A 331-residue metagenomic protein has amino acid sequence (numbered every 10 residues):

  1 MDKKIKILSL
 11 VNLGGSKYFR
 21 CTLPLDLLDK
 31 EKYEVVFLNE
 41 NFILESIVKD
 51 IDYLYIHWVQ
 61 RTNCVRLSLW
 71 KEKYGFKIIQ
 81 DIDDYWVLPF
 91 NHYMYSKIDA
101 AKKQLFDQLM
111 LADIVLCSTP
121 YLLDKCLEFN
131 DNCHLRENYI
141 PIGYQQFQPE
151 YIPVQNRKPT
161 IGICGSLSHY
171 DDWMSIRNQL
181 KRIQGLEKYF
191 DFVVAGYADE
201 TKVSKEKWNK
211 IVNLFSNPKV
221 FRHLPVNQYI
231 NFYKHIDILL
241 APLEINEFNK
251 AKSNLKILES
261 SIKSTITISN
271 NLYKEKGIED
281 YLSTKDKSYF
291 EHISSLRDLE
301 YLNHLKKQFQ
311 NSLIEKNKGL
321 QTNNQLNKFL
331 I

Functional and structural regions predicted by a protein language model:
M1-Q60: N-terminal pre-catalytic "stem/leader" segment of glycosyltransferase-like enzymes
L13-L27, I142-P149, V154-N231: Conserved catalytic-core segment of nucleotide-activated headgroup transferases in glycan assembly
L54-Y55, L111-T119, V193: A short beta-strand/loop micro-motif in the catalytic core of glycosyltransferases that engages the nucleotide-sugar
K71-P89: Active-site proximal beta-strand in glycosyltransferases
W86, S96-V115: Membrane-proximal helix-turn-helix segments that form the acceptor-binding/catalytic region of lipid-linked
D113-E150: Donor nucleotide-sugar binding/catalytic pocket of nucleotide-sugar-dependent glycosyltransferases
S168-D171, P225-F232, D237-E259, I268-E279: Nucleotide-sugar-dependent
K287-I331: A charged, aromatic-enriched C-terminal amphipathic alpha-helix characteristic of glycosyltransferases across folds
